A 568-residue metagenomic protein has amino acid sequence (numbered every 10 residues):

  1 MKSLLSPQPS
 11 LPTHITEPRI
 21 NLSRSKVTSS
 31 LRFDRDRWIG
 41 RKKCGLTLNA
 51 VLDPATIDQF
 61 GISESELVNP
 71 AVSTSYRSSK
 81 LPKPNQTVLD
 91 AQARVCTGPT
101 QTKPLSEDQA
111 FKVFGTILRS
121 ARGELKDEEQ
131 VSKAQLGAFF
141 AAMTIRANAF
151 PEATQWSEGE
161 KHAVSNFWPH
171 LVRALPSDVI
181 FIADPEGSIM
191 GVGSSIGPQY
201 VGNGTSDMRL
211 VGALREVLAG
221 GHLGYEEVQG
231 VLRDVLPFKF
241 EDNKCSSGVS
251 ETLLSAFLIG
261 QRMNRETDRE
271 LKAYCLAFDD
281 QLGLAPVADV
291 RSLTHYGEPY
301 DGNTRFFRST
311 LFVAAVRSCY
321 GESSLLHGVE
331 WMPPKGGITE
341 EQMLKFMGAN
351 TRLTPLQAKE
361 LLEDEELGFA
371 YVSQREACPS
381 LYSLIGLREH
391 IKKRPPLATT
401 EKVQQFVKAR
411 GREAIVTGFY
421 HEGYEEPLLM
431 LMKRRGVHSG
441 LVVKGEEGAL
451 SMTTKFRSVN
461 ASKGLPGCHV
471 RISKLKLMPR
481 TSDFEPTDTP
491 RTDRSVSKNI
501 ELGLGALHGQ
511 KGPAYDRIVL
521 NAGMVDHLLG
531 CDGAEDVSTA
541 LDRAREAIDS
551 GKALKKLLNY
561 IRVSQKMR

Functional and structural regions predicted by a protein language model:
M1-R37: N-terminal chloroplast transit peptides
V51-Q92, L105, A153-R209, L218 (+3 more regions): Glycine-rich anion-binding loops and their surrounding alpha/beta cores
K80-D90, C96-P151, G202-R209, V217-N264 (+2 more regions): N-terminal glycine-rich anion-binding loops that anchor highly charged ligand groups
E124, E129-Q130, P237, S247 (+3 more regions): Short, glycine-rich nucleotide/cofactor-binding loops
I145, M263, F312-S323, K345-F346 (+3 more regions): Alpha-helix C-terminal capping segments
E227, V231, R317-C319, H390 (+1 more regions): Long, structured protein-protein interaction/assembly regions in large complexes
Q261-A288: Positively charged, low-complexity intrinsically disordered leader regions
V290-L362, A370: A generic, well-ordered mixed alpha/beta core segment in the N-terminal half of proteins
